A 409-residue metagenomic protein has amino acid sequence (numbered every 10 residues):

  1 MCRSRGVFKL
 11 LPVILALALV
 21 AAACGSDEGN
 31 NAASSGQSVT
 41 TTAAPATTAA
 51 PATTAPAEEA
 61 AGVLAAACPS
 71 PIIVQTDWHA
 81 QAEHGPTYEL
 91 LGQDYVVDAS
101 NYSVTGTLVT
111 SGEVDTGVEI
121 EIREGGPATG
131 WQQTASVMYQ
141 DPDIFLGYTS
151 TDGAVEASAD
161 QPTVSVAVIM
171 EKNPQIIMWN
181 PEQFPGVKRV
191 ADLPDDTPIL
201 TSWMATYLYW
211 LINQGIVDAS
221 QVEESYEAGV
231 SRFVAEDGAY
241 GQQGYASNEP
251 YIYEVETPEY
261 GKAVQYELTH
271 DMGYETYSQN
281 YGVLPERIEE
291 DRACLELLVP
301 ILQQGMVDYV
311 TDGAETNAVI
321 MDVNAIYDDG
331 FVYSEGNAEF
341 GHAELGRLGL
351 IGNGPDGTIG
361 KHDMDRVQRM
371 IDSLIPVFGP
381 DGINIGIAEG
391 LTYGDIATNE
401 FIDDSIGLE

Functional and structural regions predicted by a protein language model:
M1-L11: Bacterial N-terminal signal peptides that target proteins for export
A18-A23: C-terminal motif of bacterial Sec signal peptides marking the signal peptidase cleavage site
G25-S35: Bacterial lipoprotein signal-peptidase II cleavage site
S34-E59: Extracellular mucin-like PTS domains
A57, M364-E409: Conserved C-terminal helix/tail region of periplasmic/extracytoplasmic solute-binding proteins
A60-E227, S231-F233, Y240, G244 (+1 more regions): Short, glycine-/small- and polar/acidic-enriched structural segments that line small-molecule recognition paths
D152, A228-R232, D237-D329: Pocket-lining segment of extracytoplasmic ligand-binding domains
D291-D381: Secondary-structure end/capping motifs
